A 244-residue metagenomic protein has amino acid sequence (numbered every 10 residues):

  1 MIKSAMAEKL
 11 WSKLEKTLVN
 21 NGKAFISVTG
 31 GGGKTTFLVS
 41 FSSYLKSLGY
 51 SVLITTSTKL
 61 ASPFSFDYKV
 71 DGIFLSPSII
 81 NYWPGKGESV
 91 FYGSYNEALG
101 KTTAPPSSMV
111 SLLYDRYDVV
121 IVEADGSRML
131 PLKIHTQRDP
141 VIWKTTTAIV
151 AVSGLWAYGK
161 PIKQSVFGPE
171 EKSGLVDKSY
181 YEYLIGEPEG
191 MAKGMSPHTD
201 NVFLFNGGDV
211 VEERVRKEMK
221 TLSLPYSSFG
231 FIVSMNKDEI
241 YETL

Functional and structural regions predicted by a protein language model:
M1-A5: Charged, amphipathic alpha-helical linker segments immediately N-terminal to NTP-binding catalytic cores
A7-L48: Walker A (P-loop) phosphate-binding motif
T17-N21, N81-G85, L112-Y114, P140-K144 (+2 more regions): Solvent-exposed alpha-helices and their adjacent loops that cap or buttress functional pockets in soluble metabolic
A24-V28, G87-G100, A124, V176: Short, basic, glycine/proline-bearing loop/turn elements
V28, L53-T56, F91-S94, V120-G126 (+3 more regions): General beta-strand structural signal in soluble alpha/beta enzymes
S42-E97: N-terminal phosphate/diphosphate-binding loop that engages ATP/GTP or pyrophosphate donors across diverse enzyme folds
K86-V90, R116-V120, A148: Loop/turn-to-beta-strand initiation segments
G100-A104, D125-P225, S234, T243-L244: Conserved catalytic-core segment of NTP-binding enzymes
